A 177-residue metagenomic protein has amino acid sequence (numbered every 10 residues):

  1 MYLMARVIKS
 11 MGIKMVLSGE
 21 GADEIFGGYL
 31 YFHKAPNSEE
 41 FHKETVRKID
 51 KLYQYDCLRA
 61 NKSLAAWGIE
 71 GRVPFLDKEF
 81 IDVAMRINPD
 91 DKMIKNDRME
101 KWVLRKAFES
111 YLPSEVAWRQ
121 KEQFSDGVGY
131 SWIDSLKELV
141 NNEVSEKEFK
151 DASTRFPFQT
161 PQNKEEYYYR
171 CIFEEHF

Functional and structural regions predicted by a protein language model:
G12-L17, E24, P36, F41-F177: Adenosyl-5′-phosphate
F26-Y29: Short glycine-/acidic-enriched loop or helix-start segments at secondary-structure transitions that form or flank
